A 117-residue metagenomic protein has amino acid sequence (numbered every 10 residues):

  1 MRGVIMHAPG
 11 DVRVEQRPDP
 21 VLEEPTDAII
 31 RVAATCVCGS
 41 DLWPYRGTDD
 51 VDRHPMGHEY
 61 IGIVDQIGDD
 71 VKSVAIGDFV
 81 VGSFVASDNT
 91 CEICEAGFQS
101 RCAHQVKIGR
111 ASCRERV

Functional and structural regions predicted by a protein language model:
M1-V4: Short structural boundary motif marking the start of a folded domain
A8-G10, E24: Residue-level recognition of beta-strand termini and adjacent short loop/turns
D11-D19: Short glycine/threonine/proline-enriched tight-turn/helix- or strand-capping micro-motif at secondary-structure
P20-C36, Y45-E95, S100: Glycine-rich beta-strand-centered segment in the early N-terminal region that forms part of a ligand/cofactor-binding
D41: Active-site phosphate-binding/coordination module
D50, C102-G109: Short cysteine/histidine-rich zinc-coordinating motifs and their immediately flanking basic loops
I108-V117: Residue-level detector of conserved catalytic or cofactor/ligand-binding positions in enzyme active sites
